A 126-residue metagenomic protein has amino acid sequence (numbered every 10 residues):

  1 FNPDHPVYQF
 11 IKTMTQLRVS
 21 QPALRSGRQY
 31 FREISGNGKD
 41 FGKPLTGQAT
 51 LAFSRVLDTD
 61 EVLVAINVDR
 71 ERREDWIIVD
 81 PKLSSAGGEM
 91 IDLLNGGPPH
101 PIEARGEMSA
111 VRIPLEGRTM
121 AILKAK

Functional and structural regions predicted by a protein language model:
F1-K126: Carbohydrate-interacting/catalytic domains
